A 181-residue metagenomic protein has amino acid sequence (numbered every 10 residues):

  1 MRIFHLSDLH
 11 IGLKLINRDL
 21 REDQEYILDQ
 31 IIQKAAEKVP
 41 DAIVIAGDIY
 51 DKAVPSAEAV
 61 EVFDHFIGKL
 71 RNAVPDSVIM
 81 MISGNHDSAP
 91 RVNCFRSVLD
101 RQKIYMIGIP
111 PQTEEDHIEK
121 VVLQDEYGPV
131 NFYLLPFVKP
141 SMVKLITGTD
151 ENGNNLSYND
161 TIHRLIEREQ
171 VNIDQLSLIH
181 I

Functional and structural regions predicted by a protein language model:
M1-F4, E119-L134, K139, K144: Beta-strand-turn-beta hairpins that frame and shape the catalytic cleft of phosphate-ester-processing enzymes
M1-Q24: Mobile, glycine- and charge-enriched loop segments and immediately flanking short secondary-structure elements within
L13-I16, D51-A53, V143: A short acidic, helix-capping loop that chelates divalent metal ions and anchors anionic groups
I16-E22, S56-A57, T147-N152: Short glycine-enriched, charge-decorated loop/helix-capping segments at active-site entrances that position
L20-K120: Core catalytic region of metal-dependent phosphoesterases/phosphodiesterases, especially metallo-beta-lactamase-like
E37-V39, E126-Y127, I173-Q175: Glycine-rich phosphate-binding loop signature in dinucleotide/nucleotide-binding domains
N152-I166: A gly/proline- and charged-residue-enriched helix-loop-helix capping module
I179-I181: Conserved small/polar residues in nucleotide/adenosyl-binding loops
